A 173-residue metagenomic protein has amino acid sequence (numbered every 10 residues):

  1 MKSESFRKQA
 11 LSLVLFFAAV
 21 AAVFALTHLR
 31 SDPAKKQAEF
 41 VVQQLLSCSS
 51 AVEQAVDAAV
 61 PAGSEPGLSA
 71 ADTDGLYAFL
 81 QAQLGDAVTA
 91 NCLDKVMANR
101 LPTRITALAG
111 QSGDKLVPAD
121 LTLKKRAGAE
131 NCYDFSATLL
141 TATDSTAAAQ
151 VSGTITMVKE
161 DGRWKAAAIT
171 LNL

Functional and structural regions predicted by a protein language model:
M1-L45: Gram-positive cell-envelope targeting signals
V20, V56-V60, E130-N131: Short amphipathic alpha-helical segments, especially helix-boundary/capping motifs
P33-G110: Core segments of small alpha/beta cavity-forming domains
A38-V42, L139, A166: Generic alpha-helical hydrophobic packing signal
T73-V88, V117-R126, L140, N172: Short, Lys/Arg-enriched charge-dense amphipathic segments
T103-S145: Surface-exposed, charged secondary-structure patches
A148-L173: Short beta-strand edge/turn micro-motifs at domain boundaries
